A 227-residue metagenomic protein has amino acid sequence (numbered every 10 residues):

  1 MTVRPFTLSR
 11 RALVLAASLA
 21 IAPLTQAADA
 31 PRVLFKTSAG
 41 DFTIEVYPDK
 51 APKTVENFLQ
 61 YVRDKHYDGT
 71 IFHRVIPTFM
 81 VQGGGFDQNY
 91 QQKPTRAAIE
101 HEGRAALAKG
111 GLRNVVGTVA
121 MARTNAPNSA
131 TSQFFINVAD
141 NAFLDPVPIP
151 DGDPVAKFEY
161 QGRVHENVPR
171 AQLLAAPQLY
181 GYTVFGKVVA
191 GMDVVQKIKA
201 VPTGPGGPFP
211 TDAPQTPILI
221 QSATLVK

Functional and structural regions predicted by a protein language model:
T2-F6, L24-K227: Cyclophilin-like peptidyl-prolyl cis-trans isomerases
L8-V14, L19: N-terminal export leaders
